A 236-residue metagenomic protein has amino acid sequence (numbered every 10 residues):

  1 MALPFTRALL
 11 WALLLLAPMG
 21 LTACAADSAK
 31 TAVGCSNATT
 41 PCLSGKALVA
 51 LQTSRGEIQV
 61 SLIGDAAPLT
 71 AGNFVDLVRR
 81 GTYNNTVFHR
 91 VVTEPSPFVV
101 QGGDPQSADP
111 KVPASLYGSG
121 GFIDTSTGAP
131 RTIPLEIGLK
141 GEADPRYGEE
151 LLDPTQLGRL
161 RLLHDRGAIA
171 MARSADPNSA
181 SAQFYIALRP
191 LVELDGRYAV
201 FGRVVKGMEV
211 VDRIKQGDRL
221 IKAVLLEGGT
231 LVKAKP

Functional and structural regions predicted by a protein language model:
M1-W11: Bacterial N-terminal signal peptides that target proteins for export
A2-L3, C24-P236: Cyclophilin-like peptidyl-prolyl cis-trans isomerases
W11-G20: Bacterial N-terminal signal peptides
